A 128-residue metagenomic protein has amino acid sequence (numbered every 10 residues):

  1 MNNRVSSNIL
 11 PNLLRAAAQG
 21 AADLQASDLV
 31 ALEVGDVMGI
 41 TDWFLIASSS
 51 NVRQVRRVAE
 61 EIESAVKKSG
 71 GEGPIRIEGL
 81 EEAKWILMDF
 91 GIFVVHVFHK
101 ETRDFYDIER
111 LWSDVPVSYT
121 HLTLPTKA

Functional and structural regions predicted by a protein language model:
N2-T41, R53-E60, S64-V66: Ribosome large-subunit tunnel/peptidyl-transferase-proximal elements
V30-M38, P74-I92: Glycine/charge-rich, flexible interdomain linkers and switch-proximal surface loops that mediate coupling
I46-S49: Short hydrophobic/aromatic beta-strand micro-patches that form the beta-sheet surface supporting nucleotide- or nucleic
G70-E72: Basic, polyanion-binding surface patches
F98-E109: C-terminal structural segments of small proteins and small subunits
R110-S118: Flexible glycine-rich active-site/ligand-binding loops centered on an Asp-His dyad
T120-T126: Conserved small/polar residues in nucleotide/adenosyl-binding loops
